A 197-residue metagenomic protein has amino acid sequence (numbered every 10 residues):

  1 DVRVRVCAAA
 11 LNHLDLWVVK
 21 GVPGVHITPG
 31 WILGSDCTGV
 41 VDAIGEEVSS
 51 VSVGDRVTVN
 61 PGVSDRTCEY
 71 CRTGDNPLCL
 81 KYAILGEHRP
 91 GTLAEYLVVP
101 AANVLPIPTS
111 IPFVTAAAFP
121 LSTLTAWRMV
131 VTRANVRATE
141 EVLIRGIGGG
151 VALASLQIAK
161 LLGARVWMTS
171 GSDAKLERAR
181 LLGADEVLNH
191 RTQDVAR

Functional and structural regions predicted by a protein language model:
D1-A10, V22-R72, P108-S110: Glycine-rich beta-strand-centered segment in the early N-terminal region that forms part of a ligand/cofactor-binding
H13-K20: Cytochrome P450 core scaffold surrounding the K-helix E-X-X-R motif and the conserved "meander" helix-loop region
P61-Y96, P100-A102: Cysteine-cluster motifs in flexible loop/terminal segments that predominantly coordinate metals
V98-F113: Short Fe-S-cluster ligation motifs
I111-Q193: Mid-domain Rossmann-like dinucleotide-binding core that forms the NAD(H)/NADP(H) cofactor-binding site
V195-R197: Short amphipathic alpha-helix with an adjacent loop that forms part of the alpha/beta core around
